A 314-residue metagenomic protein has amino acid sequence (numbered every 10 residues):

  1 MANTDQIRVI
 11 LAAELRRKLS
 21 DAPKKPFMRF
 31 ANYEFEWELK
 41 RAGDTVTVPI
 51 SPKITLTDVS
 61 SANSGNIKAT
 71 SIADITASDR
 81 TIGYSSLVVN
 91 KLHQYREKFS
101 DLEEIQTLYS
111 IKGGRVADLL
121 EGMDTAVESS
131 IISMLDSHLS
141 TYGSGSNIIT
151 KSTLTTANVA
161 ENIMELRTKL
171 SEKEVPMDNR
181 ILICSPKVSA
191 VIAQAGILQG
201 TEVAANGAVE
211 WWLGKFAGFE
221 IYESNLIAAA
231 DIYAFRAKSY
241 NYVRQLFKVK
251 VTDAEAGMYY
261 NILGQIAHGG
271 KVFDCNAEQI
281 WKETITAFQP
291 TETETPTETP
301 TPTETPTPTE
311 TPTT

Functional and structural regions predicted by a protein language model:
A2-D5, A69-D79, R115-G122: Short, mixed-charge, low-aromatic patches
A2-Y33, L39-T57, G83-V89, R96 (+2 more regions): Sequence/fold signature of self-assembling virion shell proteins
K53-G83: Active-site-surrounding "flap" and adjacent substrate/cofactor-binding loops of secreted or lumenal enzymes, prototyped
D74-G113: Long, hydrophobic/aromatic-enriched structural stretches that serve as scaffold segments
A77-D79, D136, T309-T314: Short, polar/proline-rich extracytoplasmic segments that appear immediately after membrane translocation
S100-E172, Q279-P290: Alpha-helical scaffold segments that mediate packing/assembly in large oligomeric complexes
S140-W212: Extended, solvent-exposed, turn-rich assembly/linker loops in the middle of proteins
Q289-T314: Viral virion structural and adsorption modules
